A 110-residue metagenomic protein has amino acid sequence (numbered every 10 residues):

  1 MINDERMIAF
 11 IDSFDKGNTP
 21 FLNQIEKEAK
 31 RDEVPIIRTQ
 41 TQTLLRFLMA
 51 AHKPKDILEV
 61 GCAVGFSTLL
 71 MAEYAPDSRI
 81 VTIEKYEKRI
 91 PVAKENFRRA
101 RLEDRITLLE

Functional and structural regions predicted by a protein language model:
M1-E110: A short alpha-helical cap/connector motif
